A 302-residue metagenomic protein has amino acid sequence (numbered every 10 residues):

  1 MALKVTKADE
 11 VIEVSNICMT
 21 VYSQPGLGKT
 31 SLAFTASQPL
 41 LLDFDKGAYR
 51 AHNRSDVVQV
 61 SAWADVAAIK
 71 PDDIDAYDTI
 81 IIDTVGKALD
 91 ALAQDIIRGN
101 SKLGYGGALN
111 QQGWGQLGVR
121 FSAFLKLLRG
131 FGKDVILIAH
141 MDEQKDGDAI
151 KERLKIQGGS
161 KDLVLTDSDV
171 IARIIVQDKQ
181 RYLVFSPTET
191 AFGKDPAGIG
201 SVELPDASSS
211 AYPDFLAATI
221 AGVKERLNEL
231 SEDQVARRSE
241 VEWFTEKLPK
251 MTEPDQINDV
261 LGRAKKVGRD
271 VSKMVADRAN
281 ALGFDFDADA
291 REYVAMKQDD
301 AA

Functional and structural regions predicted by a protein language model:
A2, T6-A91: Conserved P-loop
L3-V11, S15, S23, L27 (+3 more regions): Interfaces that engage single-stranded nucleic acids at replication/repair/recombination sites
V11, S31-A33, L127-L128, K161-L165 (+1 more regions): A general structural signal for short secondary-structure junctions and capping/turn motifs
A48, D75, G193-V235: Interaction-interface detector
A68-P71, S122-K126, P249, G262: Surface-exposed alpha-helical segments enriched in charged/polar residues
K70-L109, K224-A236: Long, low-complexity, intrinsically disordered polar/charged segments
K87-D162: P-loop NTPase motor core
K133-D206: Phosphate-binding/switch region of NTP-binding enzymes
